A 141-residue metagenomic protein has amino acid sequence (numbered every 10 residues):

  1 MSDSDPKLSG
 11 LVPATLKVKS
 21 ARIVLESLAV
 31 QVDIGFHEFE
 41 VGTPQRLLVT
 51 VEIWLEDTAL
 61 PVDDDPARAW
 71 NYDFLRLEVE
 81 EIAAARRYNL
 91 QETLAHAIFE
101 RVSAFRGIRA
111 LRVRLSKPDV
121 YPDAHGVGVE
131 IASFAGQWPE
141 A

Functional and structural regions predicted by a protein language model:
M1-A141: N-terminal, polar/charged subdomain of small-to-medium soluble alpha/beta proteins
